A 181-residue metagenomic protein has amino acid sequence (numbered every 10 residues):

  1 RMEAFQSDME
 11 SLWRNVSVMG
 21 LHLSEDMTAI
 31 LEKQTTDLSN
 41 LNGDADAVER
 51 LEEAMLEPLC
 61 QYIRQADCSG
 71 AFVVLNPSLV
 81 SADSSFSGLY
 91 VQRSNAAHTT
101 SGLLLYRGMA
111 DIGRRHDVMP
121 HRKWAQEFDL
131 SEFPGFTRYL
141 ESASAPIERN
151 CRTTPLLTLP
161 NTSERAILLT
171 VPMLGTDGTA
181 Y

Functional and structural regions predicted by a protein language model:
R1-R50: Juxtamembrane extracytoplasmic/periplasmic/luminal helical "stalk" adjacent to the first N-terminal
Q6, S24, L56-A66, S144: Short regulatory alpha-helical segment in sensory/regulatory domains of signaling proteins that mediates
W13, L56-L59, T170: Extracytoplasmic/secreted envelope proteins and their assembly/folding machinery, especially bacterial periplasmic
V48-P58, S131-T137: Well-ordered, non-membrane alpha-helical segments in soluble/globular domains
A66-C68, L168: Extracytoplasmic
A71-L79: Short hydrophobic alpha-helical segments used for membrane anchoring or interfacial signaling
V80-A96, T100-D117: Amphipathic coiled-coil signal-relay and dimerization helices
D111-Y181: Extracytoplasmic/periplasmic ligand-binding sensor regions of membrane-associated signaling proteins
